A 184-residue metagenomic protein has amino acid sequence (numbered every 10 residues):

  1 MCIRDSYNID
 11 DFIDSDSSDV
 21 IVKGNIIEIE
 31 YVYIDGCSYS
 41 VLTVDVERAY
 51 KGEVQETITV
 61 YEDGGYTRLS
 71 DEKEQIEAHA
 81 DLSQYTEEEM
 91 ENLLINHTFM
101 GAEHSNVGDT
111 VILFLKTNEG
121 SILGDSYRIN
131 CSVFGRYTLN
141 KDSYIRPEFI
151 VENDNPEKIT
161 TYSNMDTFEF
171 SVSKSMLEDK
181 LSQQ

Functional and structural regions predicted by a protein language model:
M1-I3: Short, small-residue-biased leader/transition segments that mark boundaries at the very start of proteins
D5-S17: Short aromatic-glycine motifs in intrinsically disordered, low-complexity regions
D16, G36, G52, H104-V107: Extracellular/periplasmic catalytic domains that process cell-envelope and extracellular macromolecules
V20-I21, S40: Hydrophobic core residues within well-ordered beta-strands of beta-rich domains
G24-I26: Conserved hydrophobic positions within beta-strands
E28-D35, Y50-G52: Short, conserved beta-turn/loop elements at beta-strand boundaries and strand-helix junctions
V32-V44: Short aromatic-glycine-enriched beta-strand elements
L69-Q184: Extracellular C-terminal loop/segment signatures of secreted glycoproteins
